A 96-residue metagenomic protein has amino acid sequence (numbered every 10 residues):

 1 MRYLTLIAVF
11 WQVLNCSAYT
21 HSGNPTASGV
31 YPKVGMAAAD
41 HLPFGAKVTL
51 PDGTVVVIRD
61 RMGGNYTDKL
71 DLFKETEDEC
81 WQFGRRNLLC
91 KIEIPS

Functional and structural regions predicted by a protein language model:
R2-S96: Solvent-exposed, well-ordered loop and adjacent helix/strand elements within mature globular domains that form
